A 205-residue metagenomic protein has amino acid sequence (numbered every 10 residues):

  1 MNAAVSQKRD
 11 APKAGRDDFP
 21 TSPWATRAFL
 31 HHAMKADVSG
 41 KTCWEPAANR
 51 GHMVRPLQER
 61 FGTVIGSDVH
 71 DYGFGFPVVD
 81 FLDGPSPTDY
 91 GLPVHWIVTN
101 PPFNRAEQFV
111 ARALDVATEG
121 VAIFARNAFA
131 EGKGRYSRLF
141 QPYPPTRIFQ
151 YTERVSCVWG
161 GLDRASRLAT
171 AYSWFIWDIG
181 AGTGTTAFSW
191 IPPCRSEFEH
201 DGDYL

Functional and structural regions predicted by a protein language model:
M1-L205: Class I S-adenosyl-L-methionine-dependent methyltransferase catalytic core
